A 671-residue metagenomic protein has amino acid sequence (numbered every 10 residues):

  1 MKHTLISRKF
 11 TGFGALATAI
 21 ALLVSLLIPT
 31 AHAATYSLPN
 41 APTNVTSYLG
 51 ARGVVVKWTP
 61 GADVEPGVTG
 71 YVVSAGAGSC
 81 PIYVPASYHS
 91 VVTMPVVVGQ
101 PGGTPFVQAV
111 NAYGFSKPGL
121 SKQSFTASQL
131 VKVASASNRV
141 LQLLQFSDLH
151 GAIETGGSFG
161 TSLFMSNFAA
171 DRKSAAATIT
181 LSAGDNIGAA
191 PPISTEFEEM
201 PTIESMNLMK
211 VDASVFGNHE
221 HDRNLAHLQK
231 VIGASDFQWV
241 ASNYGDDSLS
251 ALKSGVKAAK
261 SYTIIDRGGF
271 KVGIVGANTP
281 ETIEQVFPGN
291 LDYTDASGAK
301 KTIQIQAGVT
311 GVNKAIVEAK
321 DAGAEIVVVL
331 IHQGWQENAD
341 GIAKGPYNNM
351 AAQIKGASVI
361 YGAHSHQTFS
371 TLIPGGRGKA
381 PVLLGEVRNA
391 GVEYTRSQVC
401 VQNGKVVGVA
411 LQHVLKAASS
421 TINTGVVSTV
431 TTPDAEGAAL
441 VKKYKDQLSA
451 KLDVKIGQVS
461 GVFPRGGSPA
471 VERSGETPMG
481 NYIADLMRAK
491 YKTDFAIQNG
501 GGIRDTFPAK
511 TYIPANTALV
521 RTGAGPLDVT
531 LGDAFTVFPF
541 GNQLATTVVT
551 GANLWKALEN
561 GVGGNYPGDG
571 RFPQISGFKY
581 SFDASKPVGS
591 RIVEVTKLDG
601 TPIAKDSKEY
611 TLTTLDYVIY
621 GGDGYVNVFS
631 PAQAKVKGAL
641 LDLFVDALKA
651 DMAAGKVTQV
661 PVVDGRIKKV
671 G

Functional and structural regions predicted by a protein language model:
A15-L26: Bacterial N-terminal signal peptides
A33-N40: Proline/serine/threonine-rich low-complexity linkers at boundaries of modular beta-sandwich domains
R52-P66: Conserved aromatic anchor
G70-P101: Recognizes extended acidic, P/S/T-rich segments that occur within or adjacent to Ig-like beta-sandwich modules
V96-K117: Beta-strand-rich modules
Y113-V133: Extracellular fibronectin type III
K132-T421, S474, M479-L486, V548 (+2 more regions): Acidic, metal/ion-coordinating pockets
R139-Q142, F146, G151-A152, K173 (+4 more regions): Catalytic centers of hydrolytic enzymes
